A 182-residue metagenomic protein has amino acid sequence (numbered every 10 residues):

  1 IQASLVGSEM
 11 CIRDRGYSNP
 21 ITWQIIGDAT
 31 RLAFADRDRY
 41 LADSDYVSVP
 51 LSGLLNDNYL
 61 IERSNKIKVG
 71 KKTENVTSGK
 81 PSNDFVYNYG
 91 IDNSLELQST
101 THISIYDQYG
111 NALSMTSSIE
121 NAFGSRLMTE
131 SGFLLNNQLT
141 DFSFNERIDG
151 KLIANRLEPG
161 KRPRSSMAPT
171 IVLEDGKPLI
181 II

Functional and structural regions predicted by a protein language model:
I1-G7, C11-I12: Single conserved hydrophobic/aromatic residue that forms the stacking wall/gate of nucleotide- or nucleobase-binding
Q2, H102, T170: Conserved beta-strand and immediately adjacent loop positions that scaffold enzyme active sites
L5-V6, D28, I105, S166: Generic structural microfeature
M10, D14-R15, Y40, K151 (+1 more regions): Accessory structured domains or lobes within enzymes
R13-I119, M128-S131, L139: Internal maturation/activation junctions in enzymes
S18-I21, P159, I182: Short alpha-helix boundary/capping segments
N111-I180: Active-site rim segments in enzyme catalytic domains, especially the processed small/beta chain of N-terminal
